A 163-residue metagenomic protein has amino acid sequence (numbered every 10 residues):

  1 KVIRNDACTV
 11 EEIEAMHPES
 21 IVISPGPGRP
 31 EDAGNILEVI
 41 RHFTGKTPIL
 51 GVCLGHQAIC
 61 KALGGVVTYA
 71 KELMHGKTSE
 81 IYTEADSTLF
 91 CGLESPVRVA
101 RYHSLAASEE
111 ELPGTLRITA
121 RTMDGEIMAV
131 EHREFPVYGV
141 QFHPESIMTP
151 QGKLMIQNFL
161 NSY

Functional and structural regions predicted by a protein language model:
K1-C8: A short beta-strand-loop structural module common to alpha/beta enzyme folds
I13, H17-E19, P144: Proline-aspartate-enriched helix->loop->beta-strand connector
P18-S87, C91-G92, I156-N158: Cysteine-nucleophile active-site neighborhood
E19, P48-L50, R98, R117 (+1 more regions): Structural signature of beta-strand start/N-cap positions in the alpha/beta core of ABC transporter nucleotide-binding
C53, H103, H143: Histidine-centered divalent metal-coordination motifs
S87-E134: Catalytic beta-strand/loop cores that center a nucleophilic Ser/Cys/Thr and support acyl-enzyme chemistry
P96, G139-P150: Phosphate-binding/catalytic loops
I147-Y163: Acyltransferase
